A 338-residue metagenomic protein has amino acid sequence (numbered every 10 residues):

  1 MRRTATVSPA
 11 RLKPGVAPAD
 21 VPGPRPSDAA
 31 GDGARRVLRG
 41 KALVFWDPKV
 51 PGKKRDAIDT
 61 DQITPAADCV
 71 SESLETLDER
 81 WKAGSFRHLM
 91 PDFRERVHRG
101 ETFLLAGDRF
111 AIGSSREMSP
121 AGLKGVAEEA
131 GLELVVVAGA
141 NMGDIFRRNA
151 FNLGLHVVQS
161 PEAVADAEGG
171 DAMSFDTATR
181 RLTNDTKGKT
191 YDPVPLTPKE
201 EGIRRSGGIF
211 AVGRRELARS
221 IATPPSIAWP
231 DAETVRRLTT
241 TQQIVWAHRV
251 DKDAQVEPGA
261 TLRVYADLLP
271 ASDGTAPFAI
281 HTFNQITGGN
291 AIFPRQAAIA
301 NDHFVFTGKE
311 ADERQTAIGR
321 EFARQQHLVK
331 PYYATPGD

Functional and structural regions predicted by a protein language model:
M1-D338: Fe-S-dependent hydro-lyases/dehydratases of central metabolism
